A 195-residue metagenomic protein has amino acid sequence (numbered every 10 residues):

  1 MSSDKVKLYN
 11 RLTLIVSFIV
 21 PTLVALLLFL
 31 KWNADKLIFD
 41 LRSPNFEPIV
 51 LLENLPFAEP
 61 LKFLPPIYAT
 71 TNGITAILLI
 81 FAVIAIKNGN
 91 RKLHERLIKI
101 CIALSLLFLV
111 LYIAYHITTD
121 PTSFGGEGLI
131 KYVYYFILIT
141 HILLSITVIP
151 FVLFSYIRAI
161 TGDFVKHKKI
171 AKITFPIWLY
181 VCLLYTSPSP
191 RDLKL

Functional and structural regions predicted by a protein language model:
S2-V16: N-terminal membrane topogenic signal
F18-L37: Alpha-helical transmembrane segments of multi-pass membrane proteins
I38-L61: Perimembrane loop-to-helix junctions flanking transmembrane segments
A58-I67, G128-I142: Short aromatic-rich membrane-water interface segments that cap or initiate transmembrane helices in multi-pass membrane
N90-L104, I170-T174: Interfacial segments of alpha-helical transmembrane regions
L106-D120: Transmembrane alpha-helix/helix-exit interface in multi-pass inner-membrane proteins
G162-L179: Interfacial loop-to-transmembrane junctions
Y185-P190: Conserved small/polar residues in nucleotide/adenosyl-binding loops
